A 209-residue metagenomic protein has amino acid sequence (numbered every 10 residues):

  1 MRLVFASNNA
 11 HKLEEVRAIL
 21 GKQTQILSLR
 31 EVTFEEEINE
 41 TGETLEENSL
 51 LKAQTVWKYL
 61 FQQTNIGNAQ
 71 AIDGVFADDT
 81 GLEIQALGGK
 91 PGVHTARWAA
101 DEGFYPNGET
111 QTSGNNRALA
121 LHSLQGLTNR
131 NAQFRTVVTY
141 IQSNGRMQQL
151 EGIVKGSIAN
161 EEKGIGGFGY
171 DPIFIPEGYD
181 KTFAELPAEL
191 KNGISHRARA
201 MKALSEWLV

Functional and structural regions predicted by a protein language model:
R2-V4, A10-V209: Anionic-ligand binding patches
